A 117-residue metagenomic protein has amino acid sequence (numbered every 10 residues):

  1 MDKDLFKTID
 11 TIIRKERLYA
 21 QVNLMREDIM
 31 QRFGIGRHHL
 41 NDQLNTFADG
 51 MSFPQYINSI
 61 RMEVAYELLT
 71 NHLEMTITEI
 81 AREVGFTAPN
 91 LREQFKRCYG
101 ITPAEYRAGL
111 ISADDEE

Functional and structural regions predicted by a protein language model:
M1-G34, H38: General nucleic-acid-binding
I9-I13, I29, I35, I57-I60 (+3 more regions): Weak global preference for isoleucine
D10-L24, Q43-A48, Y66-M75, F95: Basic, amphipathic alpha-helical hairpins
E27-Q55, A81-T102: Basic/polar phosphate-binding segments, predominantly the helix-turn-helix DNA-binding elements of transcriptional
F47-E83, G109-E117: Terminal helix-turn-helix DNA-binding modules in bacterial transcription factors
Q94-E117: …primarily DNA-binding HTH/wHTH and HhH modules…
